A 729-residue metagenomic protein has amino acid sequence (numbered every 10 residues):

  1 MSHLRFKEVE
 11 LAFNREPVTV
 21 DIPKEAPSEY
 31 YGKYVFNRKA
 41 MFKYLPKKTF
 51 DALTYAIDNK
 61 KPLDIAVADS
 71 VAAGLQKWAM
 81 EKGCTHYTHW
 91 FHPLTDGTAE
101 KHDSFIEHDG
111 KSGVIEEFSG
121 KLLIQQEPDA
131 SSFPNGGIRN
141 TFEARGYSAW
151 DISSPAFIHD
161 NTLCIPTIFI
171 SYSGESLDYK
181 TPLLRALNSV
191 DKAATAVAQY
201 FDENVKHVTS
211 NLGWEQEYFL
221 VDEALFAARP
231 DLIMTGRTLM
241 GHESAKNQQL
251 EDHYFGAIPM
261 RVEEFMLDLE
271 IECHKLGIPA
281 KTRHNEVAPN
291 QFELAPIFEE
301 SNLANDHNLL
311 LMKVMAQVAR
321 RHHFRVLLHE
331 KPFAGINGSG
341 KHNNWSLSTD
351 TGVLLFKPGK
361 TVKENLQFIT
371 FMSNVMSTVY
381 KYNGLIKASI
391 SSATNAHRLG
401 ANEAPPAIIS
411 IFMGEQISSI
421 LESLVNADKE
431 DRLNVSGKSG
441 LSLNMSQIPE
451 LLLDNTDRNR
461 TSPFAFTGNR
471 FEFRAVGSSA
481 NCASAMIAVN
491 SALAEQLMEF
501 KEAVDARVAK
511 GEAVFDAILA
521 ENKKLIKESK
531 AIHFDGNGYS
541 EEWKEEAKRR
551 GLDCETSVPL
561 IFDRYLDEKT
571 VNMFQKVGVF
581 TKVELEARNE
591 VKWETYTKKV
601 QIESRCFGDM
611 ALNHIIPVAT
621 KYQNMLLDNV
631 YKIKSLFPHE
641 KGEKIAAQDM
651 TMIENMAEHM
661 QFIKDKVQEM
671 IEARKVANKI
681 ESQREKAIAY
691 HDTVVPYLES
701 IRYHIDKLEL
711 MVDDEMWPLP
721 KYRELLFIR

Functional and structural regions predicted by a protein language model:
M1-K24, S132, T141-F157: N-terminal hydrophobic targeting/anchoring segments and the immediately downstream early-domain regions of hydrolases
F13-G120, I124-N140: Histidine/acidic residue-rich metal-binding segments in metalloenzymes
V67-V71, F91-P93, K121-L122, F169 (+4 more regions): Active-site-proximal loop/turn and secondary-structure-junction residues that shape catalytic pockets, frequently
C84, T88-F91, H307-R321, L347 (+3 more regions): Hydrophobic/aromatic-rich, well-ordered segments within soluble, folded domains that form packed cores
D96-G113, S131, R229, G236-T238 (+4 more regions): Short linear, low-complexity motifs centered on an aromatic residue
E107-T141, E251, N374-M376, K501-K510 (+2 more regions): Short, intrinsically disordered, low-complexity segments enriched in Ser/Thr and Pro
E143-L328, N337-G340, L347-E590: Glycine-rich, acidic/polar active-site loops that bind/position phosphate-bearing ligands
N522-R729: C-terminal amphipathic alpha-helical interaction region
